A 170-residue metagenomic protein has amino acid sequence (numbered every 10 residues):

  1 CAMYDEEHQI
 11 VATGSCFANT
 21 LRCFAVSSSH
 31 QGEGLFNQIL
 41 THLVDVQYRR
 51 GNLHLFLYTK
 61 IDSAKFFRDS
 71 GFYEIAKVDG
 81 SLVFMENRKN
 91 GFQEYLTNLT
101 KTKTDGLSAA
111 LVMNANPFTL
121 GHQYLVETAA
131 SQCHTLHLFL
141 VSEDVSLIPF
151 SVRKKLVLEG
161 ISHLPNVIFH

Functional and structural regions predicted by a protein language model:
A2, H8-A25: Conserved beta-strand in the GNAT
Y4-E6, N87-R88: Active-site beta-strand termini and strand-to-loop segments that position acidic
A25, S29, E143: Conserved catalytic loop/helix region of short-chain dehydrogenase/reductase
H30, G34-H42, G121: Conserved acetyl-CoA pyrophosphate-binding loop and the N-cap/start of the following alpha-helix in GNAT-like
Q47-K60: Conserved GNAT acetyl-CoA-binding A-motif
T59, F67-F72, K77-H170: Nucleotidyltransferase catalytic core that binds NTPs
